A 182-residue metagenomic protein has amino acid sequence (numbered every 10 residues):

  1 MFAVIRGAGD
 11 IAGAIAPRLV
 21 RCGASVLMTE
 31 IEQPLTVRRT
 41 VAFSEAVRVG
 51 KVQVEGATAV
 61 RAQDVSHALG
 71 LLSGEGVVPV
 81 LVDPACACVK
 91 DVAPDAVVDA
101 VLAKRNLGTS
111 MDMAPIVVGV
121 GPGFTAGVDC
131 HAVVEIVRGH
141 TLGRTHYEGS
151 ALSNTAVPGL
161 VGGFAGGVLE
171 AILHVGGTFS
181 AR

Functional and structural regions predicted by a protein language model:
M1-R182: Well-ordered secondary-structure scaffolds
